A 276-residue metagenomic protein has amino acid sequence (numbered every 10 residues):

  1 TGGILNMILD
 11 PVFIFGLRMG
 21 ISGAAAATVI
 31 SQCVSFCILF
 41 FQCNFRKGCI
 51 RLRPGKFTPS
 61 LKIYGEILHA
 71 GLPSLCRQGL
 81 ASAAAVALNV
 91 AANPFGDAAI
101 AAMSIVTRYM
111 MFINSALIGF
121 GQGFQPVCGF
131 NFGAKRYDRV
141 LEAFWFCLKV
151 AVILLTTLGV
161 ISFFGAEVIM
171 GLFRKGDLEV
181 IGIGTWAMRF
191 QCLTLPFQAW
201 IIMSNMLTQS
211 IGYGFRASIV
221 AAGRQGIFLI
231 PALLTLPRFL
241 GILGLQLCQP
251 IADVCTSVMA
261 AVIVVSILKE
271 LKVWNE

Functional and structural regions predicted by a protein language model:
G2, S31-S35, L39, L61-G123 (+1 more regions): Transmembrane helical elements of multi-pass membrane transporters/channels
G3, A81-S82, I118, Q198-A199 (+1 more regions): Transmembrane alpha-helical core positions of polytopic small-molecule transporters
I4-F15, F40, V86-A91, F112-S115 (+4 more regions): Alpha-helical transmembrane segments of multipass membrane proteins
L5, G16-L72, C128-T194, T235-E276: Short alpha-helical transmembrane segments in multi-pass integral membrane proteins
V12-I21, G79-F112, F130, V168-L178 (+1 more regions): Helix-terminus/linker motif at the lipid-water interface of multi-pass membrane proteins
I21, F215-A217, G226, T235-L236: N-terminal membrane-sensor/transducer module of prokaryotic signaling receptors
A24-A25, I100, G214-S218, L245-Q246: Alpha-helical transmembrane segments and their helix-entry boundary regions
A102-A166, Q198-V220: Small-residue-rich hydrophobic transmembrane alpha-helices
